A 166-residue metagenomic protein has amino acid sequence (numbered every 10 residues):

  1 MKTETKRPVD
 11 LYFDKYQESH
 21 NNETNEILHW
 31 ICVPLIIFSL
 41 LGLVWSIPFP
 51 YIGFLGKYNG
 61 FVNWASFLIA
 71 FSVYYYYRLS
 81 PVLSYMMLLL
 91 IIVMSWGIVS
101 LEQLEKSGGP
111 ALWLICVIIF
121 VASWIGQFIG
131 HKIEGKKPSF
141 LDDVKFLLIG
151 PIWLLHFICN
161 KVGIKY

Functional and structural regions predicted by a protein language model:
M1-S19, K132-Y166: Membrane-proximal soluble regions of multi-pass membrane proteins
F13-P34, L40, F71-L83: Membrane interfacial helix-start motif at the N-side
W30-V33, N59-L68, M86-I91: Short hydrophobic alpha-helical membrane-embedded segments
L35-G42, S95-V99, I115-I119, P151-K161: Hydrophobic alpha-helical transmembrane segments
I37-G56, I92-Q103: Juxtamembrane "helix exit" motif at the C-terminal ends of alpha-helical transmembrane segments in multi-pass membrane
Y51-S66, W113-I118: Structural signature of hydrophobic alpha-helical transmembrane segments
I69-P81, W96-S100, I119-G135, L154-I158: Transmembrane alpha-helical segments that form the membrane-embedded catalytic/substrate-channel core of multi-pass
S84-V93, D142-V144: Cytoplasmic-side transmembrane-helix entry/capping segments in multi-pass membrane proteins
